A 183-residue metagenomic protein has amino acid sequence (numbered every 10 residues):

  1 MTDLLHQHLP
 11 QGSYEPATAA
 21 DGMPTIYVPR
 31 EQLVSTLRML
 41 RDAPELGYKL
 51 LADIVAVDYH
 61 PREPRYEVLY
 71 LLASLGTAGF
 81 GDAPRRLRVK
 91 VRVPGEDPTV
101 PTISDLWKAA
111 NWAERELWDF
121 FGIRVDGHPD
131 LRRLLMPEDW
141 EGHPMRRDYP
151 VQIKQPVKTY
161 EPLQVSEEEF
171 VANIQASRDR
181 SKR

Functional and structural regions predicted by a protein language model:
M1-R183: Terminal low-complexity/charged segments
